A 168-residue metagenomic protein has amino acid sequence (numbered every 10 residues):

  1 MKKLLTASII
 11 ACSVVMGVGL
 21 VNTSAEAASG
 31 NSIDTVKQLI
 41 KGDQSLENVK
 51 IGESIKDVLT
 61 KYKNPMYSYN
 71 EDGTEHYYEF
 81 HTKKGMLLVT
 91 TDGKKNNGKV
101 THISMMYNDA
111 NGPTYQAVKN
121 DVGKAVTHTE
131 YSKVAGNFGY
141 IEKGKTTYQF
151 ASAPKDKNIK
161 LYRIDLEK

Functional and structural regions predicted by a protein language model:
M1-L4: Positively charged n-region of N-terminal signal peptides that target proteins for export
S8-G19: Bacterial N-terminal signal peptides
S13, Q38-K41: Short, functionally important structural connectors and interaction interfaces within domains
G17-V36: Sec-dependent signal peptide cleavage junction
G30-K37, S45, T91-G93: Primary recognition of N-terminal secretory signal peptides and signal-anchoring hydrophobic helices
Q38-L39, N97-K99: General secondary-structure edge motif
K41-V49, T101-D109: Second-shell loop/turn segments in exported
K50-N97, N108-K168: A cross-family detector of function-defining hotspots
